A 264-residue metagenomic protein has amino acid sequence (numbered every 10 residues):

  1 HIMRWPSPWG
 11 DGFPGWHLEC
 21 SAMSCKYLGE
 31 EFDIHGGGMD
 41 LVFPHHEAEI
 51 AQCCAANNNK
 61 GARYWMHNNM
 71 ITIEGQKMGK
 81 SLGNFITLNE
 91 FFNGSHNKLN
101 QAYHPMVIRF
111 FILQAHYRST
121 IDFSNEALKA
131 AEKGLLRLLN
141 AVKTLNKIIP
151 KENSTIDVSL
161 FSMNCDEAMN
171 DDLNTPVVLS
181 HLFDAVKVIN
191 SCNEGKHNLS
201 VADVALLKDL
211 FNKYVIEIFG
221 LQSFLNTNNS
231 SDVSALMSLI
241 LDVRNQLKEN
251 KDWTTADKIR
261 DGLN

Functional and structural regions predicted by a protein language model:
H1-L145: Alpha-helical recognition segments enriched in aromatics with Gly/Pro capping that present substrate-recognition
F85-N264: Structural preference for alpha-helix termini/caps and helix-kink/transition segments
